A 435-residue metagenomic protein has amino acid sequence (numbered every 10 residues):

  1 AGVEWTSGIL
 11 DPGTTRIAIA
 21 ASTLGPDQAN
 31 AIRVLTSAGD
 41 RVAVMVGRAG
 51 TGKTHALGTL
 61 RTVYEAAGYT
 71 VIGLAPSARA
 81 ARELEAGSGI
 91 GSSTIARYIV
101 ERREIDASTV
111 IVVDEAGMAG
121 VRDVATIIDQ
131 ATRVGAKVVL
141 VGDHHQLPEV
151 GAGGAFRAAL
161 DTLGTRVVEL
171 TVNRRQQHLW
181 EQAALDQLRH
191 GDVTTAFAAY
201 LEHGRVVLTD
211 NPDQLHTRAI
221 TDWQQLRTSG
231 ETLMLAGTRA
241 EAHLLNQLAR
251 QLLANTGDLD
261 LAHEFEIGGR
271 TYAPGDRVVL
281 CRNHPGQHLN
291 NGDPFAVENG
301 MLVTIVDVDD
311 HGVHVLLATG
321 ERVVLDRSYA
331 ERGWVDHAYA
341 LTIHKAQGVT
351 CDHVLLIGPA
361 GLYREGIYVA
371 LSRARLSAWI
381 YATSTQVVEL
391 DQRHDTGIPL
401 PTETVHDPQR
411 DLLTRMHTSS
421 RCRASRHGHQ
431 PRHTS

Functional and structural regions predicted by a protein language model:
A1-A18, N30-V34, A43, T51 (+3 more regions): Conserved helicase motor core of P-loop NTPases
G2-G87, N246, D309, H314 (+1 more regions): Conserved helicase NTPase catalytic core signature
R41-L201: ASCE P-loop NTPase helicase motor core
V44-V46, L74, V110-D114, V139 (+5 more regions): Structural motif
A81-R82, P148, E241-H243, Q386-D391: Short, charged/polar "capping" segments at the starts of alpha-helices and the immediately preceding loops
G89, I128-Q130, L248-L252, P294 (+1 more regions): Short, solvent-exposed amphipathic alpha-helical segments in soluble enzyme and RNA/protein-processing domains
G91-I99, G135, V139, L253-L261 (+2 more regions): Short hydrophobic/aromatic-enriched beta-strand-loop microsegments
H190, N291-G292, E298-S435: C-terminal accessory regions
